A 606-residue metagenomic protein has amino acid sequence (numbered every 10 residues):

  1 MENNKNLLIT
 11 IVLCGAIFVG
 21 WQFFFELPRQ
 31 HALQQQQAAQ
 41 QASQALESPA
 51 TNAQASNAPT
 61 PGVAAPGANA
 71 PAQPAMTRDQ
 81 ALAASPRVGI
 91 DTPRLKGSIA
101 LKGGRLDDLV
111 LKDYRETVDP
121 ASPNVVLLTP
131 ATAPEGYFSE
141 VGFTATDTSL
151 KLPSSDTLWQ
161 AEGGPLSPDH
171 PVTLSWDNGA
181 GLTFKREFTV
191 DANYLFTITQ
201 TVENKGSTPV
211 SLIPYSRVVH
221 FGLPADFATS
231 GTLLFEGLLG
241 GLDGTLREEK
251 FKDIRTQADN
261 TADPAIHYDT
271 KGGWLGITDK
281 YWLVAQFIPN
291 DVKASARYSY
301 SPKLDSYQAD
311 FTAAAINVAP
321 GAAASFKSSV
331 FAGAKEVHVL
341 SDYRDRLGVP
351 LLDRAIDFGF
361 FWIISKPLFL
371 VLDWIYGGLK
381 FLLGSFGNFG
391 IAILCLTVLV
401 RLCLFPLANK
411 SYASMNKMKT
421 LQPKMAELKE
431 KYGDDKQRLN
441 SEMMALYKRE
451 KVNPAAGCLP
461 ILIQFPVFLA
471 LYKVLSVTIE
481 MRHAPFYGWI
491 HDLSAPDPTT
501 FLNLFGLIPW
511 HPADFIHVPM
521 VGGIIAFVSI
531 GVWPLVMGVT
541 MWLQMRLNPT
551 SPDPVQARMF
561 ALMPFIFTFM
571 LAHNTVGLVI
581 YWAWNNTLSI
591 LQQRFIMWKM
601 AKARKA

Functional and structural regions predicted by a protein language model:
M1-E47, I99, Q200-T201, L212-F235 (+2 more regions): Helix-loop-helix
N4-K5, N69-A72, M76-Q80, H170 (+11 more regions): Mixed-charge, polar/low-complexity N-terminal
N4-L7, I11, A53, A58 (+7 more regions): Short linear motifs in intrinsically disordered/low-complexity regions
F23-L127: Juxtamembrane extramembrane loops of integral membrane proteins
R87-D353: Soluble non-transmembrane domains of integral membrane proteins
